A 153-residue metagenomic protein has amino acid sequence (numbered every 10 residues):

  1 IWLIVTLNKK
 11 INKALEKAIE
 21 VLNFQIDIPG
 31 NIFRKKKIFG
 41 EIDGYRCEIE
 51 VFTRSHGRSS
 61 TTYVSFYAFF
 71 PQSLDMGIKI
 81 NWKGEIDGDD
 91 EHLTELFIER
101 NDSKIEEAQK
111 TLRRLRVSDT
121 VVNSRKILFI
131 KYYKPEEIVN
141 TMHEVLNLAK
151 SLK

Functional and structural regions predicted by a protein language model:
I1-K10: Alpha-helical transmembrane spans
A14-P29, F33-E48, R54-K153: Charged, low-complexity intrinsically disordered regions
